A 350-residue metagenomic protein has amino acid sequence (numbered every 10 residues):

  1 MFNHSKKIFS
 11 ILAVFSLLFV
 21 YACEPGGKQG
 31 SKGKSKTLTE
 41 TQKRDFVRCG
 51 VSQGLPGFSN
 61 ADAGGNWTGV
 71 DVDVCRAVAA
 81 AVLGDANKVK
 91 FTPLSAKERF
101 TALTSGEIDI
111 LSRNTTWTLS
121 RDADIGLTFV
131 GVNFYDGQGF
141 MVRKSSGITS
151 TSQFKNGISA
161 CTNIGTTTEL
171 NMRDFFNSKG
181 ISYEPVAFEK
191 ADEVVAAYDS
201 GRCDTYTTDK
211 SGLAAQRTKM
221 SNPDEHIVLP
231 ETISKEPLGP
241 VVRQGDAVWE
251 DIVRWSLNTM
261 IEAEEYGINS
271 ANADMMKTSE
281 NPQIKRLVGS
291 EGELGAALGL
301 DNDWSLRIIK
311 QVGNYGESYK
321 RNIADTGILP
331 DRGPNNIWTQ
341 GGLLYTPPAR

Functional and structural regions predicted by a protein language model:
F2-S10: Bacterial N-terminal signal peptides that target proteins for export
F19-A22: C-terminal motif of bacterial Sec signal peptides marking the signal peptidase cleavage site
E24-G26, G30-K32, V72-R76, A80-V82 (+6 more regions): Extended ligand-binding regions for polar small-molecule ligands
K32-S112, L300, Y315, G341: Extracytoplasmic small-molecule ligand-binding "clamshell" domains of the periplasmic binding protein/Venus flytrap
K34-K36, V89-T101, T149, P185-S200: Short helix-initiation/N-cap motifs at beta->coil->alpha
R48-G57, W67-V82, T116, D136-E193: Bilobed "Venus flytrap"/periplasmic-binding protein-like clamshell domains and structurally analogous long
R76, A80, G84, K88-Q153 (+3 more regions): Acidic, polar ligand-binding/catalytic clefts
S290-R350: C-terminal functional modules
